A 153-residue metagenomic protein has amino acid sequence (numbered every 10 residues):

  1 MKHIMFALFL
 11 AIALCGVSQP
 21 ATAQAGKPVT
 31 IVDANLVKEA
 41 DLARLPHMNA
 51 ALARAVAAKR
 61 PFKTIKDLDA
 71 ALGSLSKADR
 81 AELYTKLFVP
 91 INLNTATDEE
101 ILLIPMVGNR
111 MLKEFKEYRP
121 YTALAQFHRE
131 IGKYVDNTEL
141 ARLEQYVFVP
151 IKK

Functional and structural regions predicted by a protein language model:
M1-M5, S18: Positively charged n-region of N-terminal signal peptides that target proteins for export
A7-G16: Bacterial N-terminal signal peptides
V17-A23: Sec/Tat signal peptide C-region and signal peptidase I cleavage site
A25, A70-N94, G132-K153: Alpha-helical interaction/regulatory segments in DNA maintenance proteins
R44-T85: N-terminal, post-signal-peptide region of Sec/Tat-exported proteins
K59-P61, K116-P120: Residue-level signature of tetratricopeptide-repeat
P90-E117: Short, solvent-exposed interaction modules
